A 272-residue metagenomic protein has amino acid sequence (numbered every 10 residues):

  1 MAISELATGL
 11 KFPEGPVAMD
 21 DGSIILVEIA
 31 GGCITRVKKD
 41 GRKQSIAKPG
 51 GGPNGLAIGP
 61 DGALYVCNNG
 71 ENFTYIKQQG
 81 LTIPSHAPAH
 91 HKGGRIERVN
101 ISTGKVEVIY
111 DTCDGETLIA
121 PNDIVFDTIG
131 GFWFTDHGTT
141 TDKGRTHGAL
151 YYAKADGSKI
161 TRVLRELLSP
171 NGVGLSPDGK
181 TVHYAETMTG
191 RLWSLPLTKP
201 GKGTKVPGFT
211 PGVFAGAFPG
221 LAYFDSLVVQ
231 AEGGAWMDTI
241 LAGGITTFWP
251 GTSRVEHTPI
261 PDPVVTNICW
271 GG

Functional and structural regions predicted by a protein language model:
M1-K11, K39-G41, Y110, P207-F214: A short helix->beta-strand "capping" segment at the edge of beta-propeller domains
L6-S23, P49-G80, H90-R95, C113-F132 (+4 more regions): Beta-rich, blade/repeat-based domains predominating in secreted/periplasmic proteins but also intracellular
I24-A47: Beta-propeller domains
V27, R36-K38, V99, A153 (+2 more regions): Hydrophobic/aromatic beta-strand positions that recur at structurally equivalent sites within the blades
I29-A30, T74-G93, G138-G148, T187-T189 (+1 more regions): Short, solvent-exposed loop/turn segments at conserved positions within beta-propeller repeat blades
C33-T35, G94-E97, G148-Y151, R191-W193 (+1 more regions): A short loop-to-beta-strand structural motif that recurs across blades of beta-propeller domains
P88-G104, H147-D156: Beta-propeller blade signature
L195-K205: Short loop/turn segments immediately following beta-strands, especially the blade-tip and inter-blade linker loops
